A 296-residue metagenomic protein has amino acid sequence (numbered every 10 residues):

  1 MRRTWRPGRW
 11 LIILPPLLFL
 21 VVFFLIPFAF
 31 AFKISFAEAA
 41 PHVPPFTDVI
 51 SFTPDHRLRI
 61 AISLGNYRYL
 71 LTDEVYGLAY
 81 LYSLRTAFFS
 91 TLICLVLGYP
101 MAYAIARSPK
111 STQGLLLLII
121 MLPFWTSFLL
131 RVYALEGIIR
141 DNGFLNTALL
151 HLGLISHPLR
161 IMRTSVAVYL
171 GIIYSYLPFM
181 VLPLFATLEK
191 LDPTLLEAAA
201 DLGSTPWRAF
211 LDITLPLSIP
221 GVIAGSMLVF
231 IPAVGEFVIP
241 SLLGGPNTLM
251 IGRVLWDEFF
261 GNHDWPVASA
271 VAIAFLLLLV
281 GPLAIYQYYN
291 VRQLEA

Functional and structural regions predicted by a protein language model:
M1-I34, A104, G114, L118: N-terminal signal-anchor/first transmembrane alpha helix
R2, F185-A200, V267-A296: C-terminal transmembrane helix and the adjacent membrane-cytosol boundary/short C-terminal tail of inner/organellar
G8-I13, P100-I138, L196-E197, F210-L211 (+1 more regions): Cytoplasmic-entry segments and transmembrane alpha-helices of multi-pass inner-membrane transporters
P15-L18, L118, L122, Y174 (+2 more regions): Transmembrane alpha-helices
L25-E74, I138-G143, G245-P246, A296: Short membrane-interfacial helix/loop motifs at transmembrane-helix boundaries
P54-D55, V132-I173, W207, L243-N247: Membrane-interfacial helix termini and adjacent extracytoplasmic/periplasmic loops of multi-pass transporters
E74-R107, I173: Transmembrane alpha-helix signature in integral membrane proteins
F237-H263: Glycine-rich helix-loop "coupling/hinge" segments at transmembrane-helix boundaries in multipass transporters
